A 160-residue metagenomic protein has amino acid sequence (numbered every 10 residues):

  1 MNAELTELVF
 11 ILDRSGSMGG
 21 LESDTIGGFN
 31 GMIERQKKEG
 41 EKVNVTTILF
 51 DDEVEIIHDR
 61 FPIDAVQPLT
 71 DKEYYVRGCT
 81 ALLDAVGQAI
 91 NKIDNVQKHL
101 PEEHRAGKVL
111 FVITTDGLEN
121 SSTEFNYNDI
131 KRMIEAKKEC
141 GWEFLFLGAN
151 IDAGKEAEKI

Functional and structural regions predicted by a protein language model:
M1-I160: Acidic, low-complexity intrinsically disordered regions
